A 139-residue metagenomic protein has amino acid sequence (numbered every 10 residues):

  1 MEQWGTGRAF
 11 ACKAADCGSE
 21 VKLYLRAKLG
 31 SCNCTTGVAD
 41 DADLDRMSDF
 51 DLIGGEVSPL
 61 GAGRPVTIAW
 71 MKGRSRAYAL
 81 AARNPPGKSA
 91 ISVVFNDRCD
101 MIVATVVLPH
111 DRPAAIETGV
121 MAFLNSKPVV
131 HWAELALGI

Functional and structural regions predicted by a protein language model:
M1-D45: Secretory pathway targeting signatures of secreted, lumenal, and periplasmic proteins
Q3, S19-K22, S89-I91, F95-C99: Terminal targeting/leader modules
R26-G30, L80-P86, F95-D100, V106-R112: Short, flexible beta-strand-to-coil junctions
A27-A69: Structured domain cores in non-transmembrane regions
G55-D97: Signature of long, low-cysteine stretches enriched in small and polar/charged residues
R98-I139: Surface-exposed amphipathic alpha-helical segments
